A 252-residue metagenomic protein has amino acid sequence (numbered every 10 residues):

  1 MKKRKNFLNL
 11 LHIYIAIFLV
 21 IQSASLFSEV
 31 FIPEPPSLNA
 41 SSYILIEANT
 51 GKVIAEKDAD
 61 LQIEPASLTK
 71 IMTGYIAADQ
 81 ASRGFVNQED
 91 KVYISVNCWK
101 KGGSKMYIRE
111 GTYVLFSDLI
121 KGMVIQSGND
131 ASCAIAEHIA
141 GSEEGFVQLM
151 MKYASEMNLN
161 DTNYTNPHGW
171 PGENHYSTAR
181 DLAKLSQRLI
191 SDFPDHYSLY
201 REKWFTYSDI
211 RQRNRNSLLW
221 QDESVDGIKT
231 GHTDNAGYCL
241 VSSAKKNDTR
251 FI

Functional and structural regions predicted by a protein language model:
K2, Q126-N129, D234-A236, N247: Short flexible coil/turn linkers enriched for glycine and charged/polar residues that connect secondary-structure
K2-I13: Bacterial N-terminal signal peptides that target proteins for export
H12, D60-E64, D90-V92, K101-G103 (+2 more regions): A generic short-segment signal for beta-strand/edge and adjacent turn/coil regions
H12-S25: Bacterial N-terminal signal peptides
F18, P33, S82-G84, D234 (+1 more regions): Generic marker of residues within folded, mature protein domains
F27-R180, K184-S191: Active-site-adjacent loops and short helices of periplasmic peptidoglycan-processing enzymes
L159-N163, P171-I252: Domain-terminus/edge residues, biased toward the C-terminal soluble/receptor-binding domains of extracytoplasmic
